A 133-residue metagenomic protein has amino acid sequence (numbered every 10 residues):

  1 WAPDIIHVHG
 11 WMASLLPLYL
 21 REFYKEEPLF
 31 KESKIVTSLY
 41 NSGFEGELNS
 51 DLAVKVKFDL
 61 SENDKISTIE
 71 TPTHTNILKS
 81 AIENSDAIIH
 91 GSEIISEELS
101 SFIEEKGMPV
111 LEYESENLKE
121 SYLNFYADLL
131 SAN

Functional and structural regions predicted by a protein language model:
W1-N133: Catalytic cores of nucleotide-sugar-dependent glycosyltransferases that transfer UDP/GDP/TDP-activated
